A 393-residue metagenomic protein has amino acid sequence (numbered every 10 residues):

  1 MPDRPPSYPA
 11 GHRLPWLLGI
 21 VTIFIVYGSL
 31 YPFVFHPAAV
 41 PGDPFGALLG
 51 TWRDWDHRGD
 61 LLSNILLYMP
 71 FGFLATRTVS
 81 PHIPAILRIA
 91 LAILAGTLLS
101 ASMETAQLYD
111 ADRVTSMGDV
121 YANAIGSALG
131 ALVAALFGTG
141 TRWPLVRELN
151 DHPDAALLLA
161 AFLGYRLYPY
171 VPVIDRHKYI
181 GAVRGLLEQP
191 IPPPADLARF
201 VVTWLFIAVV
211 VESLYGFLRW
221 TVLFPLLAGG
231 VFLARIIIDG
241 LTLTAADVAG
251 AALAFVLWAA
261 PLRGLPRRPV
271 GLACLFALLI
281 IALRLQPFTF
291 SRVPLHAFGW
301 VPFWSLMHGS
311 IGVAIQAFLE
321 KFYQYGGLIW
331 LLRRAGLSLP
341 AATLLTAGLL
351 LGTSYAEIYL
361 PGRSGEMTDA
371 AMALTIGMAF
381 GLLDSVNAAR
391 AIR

Functional and structural regions predicted by a protein language model:
M1-G118, A124-R393: Bulky hydrophobic segments
